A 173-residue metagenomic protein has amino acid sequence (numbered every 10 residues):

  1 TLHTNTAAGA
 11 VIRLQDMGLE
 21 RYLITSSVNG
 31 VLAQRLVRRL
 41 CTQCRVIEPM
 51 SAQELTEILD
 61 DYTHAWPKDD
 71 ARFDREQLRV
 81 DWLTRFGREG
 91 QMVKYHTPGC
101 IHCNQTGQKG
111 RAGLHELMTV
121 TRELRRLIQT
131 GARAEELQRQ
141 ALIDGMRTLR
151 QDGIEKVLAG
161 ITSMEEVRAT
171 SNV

Functional and structural regions predicted by a protein language model:
T1-V173: Short, flexible helix-loop junctions that flank or precede catalytic/ligand sites
